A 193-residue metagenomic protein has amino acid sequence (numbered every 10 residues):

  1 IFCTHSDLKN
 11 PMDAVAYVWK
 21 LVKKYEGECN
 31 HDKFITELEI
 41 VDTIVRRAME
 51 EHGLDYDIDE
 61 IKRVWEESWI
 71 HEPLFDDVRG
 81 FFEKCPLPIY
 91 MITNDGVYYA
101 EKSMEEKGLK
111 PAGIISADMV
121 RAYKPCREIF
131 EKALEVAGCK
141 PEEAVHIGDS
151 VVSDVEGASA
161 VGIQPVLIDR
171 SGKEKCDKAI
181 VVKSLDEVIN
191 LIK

Functional and structural regions predicted by a protein language model:
I1-D76, E83, Y98: N-terminal helical cap/lid subdomain that shapes the substrate entry/recognition surface in HAD-like hydrolases
T4, N10, Y56-D59, R79 (+2 more regions): Asp-based, Mg2+/Mn2+-dependent phosphohydrolase catalytic module
